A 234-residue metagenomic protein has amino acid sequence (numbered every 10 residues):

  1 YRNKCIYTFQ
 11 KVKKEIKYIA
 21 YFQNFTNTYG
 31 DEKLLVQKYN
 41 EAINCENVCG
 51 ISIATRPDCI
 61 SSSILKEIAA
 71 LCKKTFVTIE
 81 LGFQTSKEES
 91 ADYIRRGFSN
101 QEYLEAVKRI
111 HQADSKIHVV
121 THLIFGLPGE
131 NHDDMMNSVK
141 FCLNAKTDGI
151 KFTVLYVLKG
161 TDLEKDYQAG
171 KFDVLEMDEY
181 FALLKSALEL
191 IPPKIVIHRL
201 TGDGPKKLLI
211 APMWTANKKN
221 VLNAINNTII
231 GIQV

Functional and structural regions predicted by a protein language model:
Y1-E32, N47-I60, F76-Y103, K151: Core AdoMet radical
F9-K13, Y39-E46, K66-F76, K108-Q112 (+1 more regions): Acidic (Asp/Glu)-rich catalytic clusters
K17-Y21, E80-L81, H118-L123, I150-Y156 (+1 more regions): Short beta-strand segments at enzyme active-site cores
G30, L34, I94-E102, E130-N137 (+2 more regions): Alpha-helix N-cap and loop-to-helix initiation/capping positions
C45, N100-T121, A145, F172-K194: Alpha-helix-loop-beta-strand connector modules within alpha/beta enzyme cores
S86-E88, I110-D134, V154-K159, D166-V174 (+1 more regions): Conserved strand-turn element in the central/C-terminal portion of the radical SAM core barrel that lines
P128-N144, L184: Catalytic cores of alpha/beta
L143, G149, Y156-V234: Auxiliary Fe-S-binding modules of radical SAM enzymes
